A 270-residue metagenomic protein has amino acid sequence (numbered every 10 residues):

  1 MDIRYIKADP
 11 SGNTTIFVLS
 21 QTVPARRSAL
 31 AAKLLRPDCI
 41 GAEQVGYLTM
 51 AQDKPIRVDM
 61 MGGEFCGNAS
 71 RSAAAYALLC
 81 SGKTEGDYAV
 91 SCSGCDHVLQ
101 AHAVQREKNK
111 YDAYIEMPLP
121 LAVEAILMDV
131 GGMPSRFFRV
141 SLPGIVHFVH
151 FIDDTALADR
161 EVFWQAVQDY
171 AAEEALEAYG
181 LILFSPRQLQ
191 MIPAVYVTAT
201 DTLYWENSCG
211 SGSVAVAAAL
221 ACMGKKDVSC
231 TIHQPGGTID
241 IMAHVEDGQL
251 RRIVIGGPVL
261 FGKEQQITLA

Functional and structural regions predicted by a protein language model:
M1-Y111, S141, V146-A270: A glycine-rich beta-to-alpha transition motif near the start of alpha/beta enzyme domains, typified by
D112-P120: Membrane helix-loop-helix hairpins that form the core translocation module of multi-pass transporters
L119-F138, A158-V167: Active-site glycine-rich loop that binds ribose-phosphate moieties when present
